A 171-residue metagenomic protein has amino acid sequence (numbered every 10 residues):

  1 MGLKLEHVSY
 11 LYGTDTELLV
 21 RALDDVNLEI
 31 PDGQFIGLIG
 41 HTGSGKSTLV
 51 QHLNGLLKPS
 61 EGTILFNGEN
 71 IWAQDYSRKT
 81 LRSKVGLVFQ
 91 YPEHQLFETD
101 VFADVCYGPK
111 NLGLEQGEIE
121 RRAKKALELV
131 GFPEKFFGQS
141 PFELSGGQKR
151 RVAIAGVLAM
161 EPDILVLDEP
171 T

Functional and structural regions predicted by a protein language model:
M1-G2, L11-D25, D75-S77: A short, flexible loop at the N-terminus of ABC-type nucleotide-binding domains that lies
I39-H41: The feature captures the beta-strand-to-loop junction immediately N-terminal to the Walker
N54: Helix-to-loop junction immediately C-terminal to a conserved catalytic motif
T63-T80: ABC ATPase NBD Q-loop/coupling interface
G117-K135: Conserved ABC ATPase "signature" region
S140-L144, Q148: Conserved ABC ATPase signature
E161: Conserved catalytic motifs of ABC-family nucleotide-binding domains
